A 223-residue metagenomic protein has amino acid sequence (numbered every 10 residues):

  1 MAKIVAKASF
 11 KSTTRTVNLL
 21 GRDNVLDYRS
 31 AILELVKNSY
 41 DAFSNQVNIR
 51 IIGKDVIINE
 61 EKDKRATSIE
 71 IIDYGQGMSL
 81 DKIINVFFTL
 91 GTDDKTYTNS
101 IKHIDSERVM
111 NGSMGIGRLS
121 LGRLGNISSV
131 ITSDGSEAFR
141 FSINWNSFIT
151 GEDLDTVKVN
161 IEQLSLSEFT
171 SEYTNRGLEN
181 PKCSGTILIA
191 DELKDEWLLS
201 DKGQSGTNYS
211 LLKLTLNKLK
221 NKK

Functional and structural regions predicted by a protein language model:
M1-S200, L212-L216: GHKL (Bergerat-fold) ATPase N-terminal catalytic module, capturing the glycine-rich phosphate-binding loop and acidic
G206-K223: Short, cationic low-complexity segments
